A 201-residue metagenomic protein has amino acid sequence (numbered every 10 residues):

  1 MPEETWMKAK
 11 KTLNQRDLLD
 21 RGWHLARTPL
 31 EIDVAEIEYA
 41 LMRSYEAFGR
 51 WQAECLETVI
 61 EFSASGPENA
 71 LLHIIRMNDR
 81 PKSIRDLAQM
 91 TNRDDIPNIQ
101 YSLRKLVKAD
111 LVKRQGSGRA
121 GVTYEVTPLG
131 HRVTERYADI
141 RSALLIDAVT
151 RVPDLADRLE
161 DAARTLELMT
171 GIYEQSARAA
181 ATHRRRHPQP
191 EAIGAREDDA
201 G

Functional and structural regions predicted by a protein language model:
M1, D139-G201: Terminal interaction helix/tail motif
M1-F62: N-terminal leader segment of winged-helix/HTH proteins
A40, A70-I74, R132: Pre-recognition alpha-helix immediately N-terminal to the DNA-recognition helix within helix-turn-helix or winged-helix
E46, H73-M77, A138: Short, locally clustered residues in the helix-turn-helix/winged-helix DNA-binding domain
A53-D94: N-terminal helix-turn-helix DNA-binding core of bacterial DNA-binding proteins
I75, L87, S102-A109: Basic amphipathic alpha-helical segments that dock to polyanions
N98-I99: Helix-turn-helix DNA-binding helix
R104-D157: Charged, amphipathic alpha-helical coiled-coil/dimerization segments
